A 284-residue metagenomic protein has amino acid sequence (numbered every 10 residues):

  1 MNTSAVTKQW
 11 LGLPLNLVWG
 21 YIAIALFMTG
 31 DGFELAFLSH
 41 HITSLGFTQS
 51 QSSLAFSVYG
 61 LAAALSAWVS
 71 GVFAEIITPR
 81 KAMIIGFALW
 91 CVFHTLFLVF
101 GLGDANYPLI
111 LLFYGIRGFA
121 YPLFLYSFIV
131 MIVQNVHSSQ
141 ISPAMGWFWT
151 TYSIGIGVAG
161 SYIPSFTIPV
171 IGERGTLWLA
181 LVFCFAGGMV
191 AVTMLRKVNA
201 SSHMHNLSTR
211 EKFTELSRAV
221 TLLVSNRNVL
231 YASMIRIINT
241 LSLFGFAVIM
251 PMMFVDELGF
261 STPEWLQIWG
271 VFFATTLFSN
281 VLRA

Functional and structural regions predicted by a protein language model:
N2-P14, V198-S233: Juxtamembrane intracellular "pre-TM" segments in multi-pass secondary transporters
G12-H40, R227-S242: Pair of pore-lining "gating" transmembrane helices in MFS-fold secondary transporters
F37-S50, V248-E264: Short amphipathic helix-loop junctions that connect adjacent transmembrane helices in Major Facilitator Superfamily/SLC
A67-T78, S279-A284: Helix-to-loop junctions at the C-terminal end of transmembrane segments in multipass secondary transporters
A88-D104: C-terminal ends and interior cores of transmembrane alpha-helices in multi-pass membrane transporters/permeases
G115-T151: Cytoplasmic helix-loop-helix junction between adjacent transmembrane helices in 12-TM secondary transporters
T176-V192: Symmetry-related core transmembrane helices of the 12-TM Major Facilitator Superfamily/SLC fold
